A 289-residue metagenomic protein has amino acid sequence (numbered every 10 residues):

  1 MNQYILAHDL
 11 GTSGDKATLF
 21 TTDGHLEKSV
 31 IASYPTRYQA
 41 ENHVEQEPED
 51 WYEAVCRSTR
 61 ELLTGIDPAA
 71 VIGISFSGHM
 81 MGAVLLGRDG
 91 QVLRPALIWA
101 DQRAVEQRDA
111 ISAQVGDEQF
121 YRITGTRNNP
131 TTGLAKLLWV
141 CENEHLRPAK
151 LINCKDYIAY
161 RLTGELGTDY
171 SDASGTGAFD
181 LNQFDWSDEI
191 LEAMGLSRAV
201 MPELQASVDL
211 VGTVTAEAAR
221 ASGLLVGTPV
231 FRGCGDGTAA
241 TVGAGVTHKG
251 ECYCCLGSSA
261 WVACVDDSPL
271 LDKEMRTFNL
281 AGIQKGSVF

Functional and structural regions predicted by a protein language model:
M1-R94, R122, P202, A219-R220 (+1 more regions): N-terminal glycine/serine-rich phosphate-binding loop of ATP-dependent small-molecule kinases, especially carbohydrate
L10-T12, F120-G235: Gly/Ser/Thr-rich active-site cleft segment
K28-I31, E106-Q107, S207-A221, V265-N279: Acidic-glycine-rich active-site phosphate/pyrophosphate-binding loop
W51-Y52, W99, W139, W186: Signature tryptophan residues that serve as conserved aromatic anchors
Y52-C56, R60, V105, D109 (+1 more regions): Generic alpha-helical structural signal
A83-I111, P148, I152-S187, T228-F289: Glycine-rich phosphate-binding loop of actin/hexokinase-like ATP-binding domains
L86, G90-L93, Q114-T124, L137-V140 (+1 more regions): Acidic/polar active-site rim loop that often engages polyanionic ligands
